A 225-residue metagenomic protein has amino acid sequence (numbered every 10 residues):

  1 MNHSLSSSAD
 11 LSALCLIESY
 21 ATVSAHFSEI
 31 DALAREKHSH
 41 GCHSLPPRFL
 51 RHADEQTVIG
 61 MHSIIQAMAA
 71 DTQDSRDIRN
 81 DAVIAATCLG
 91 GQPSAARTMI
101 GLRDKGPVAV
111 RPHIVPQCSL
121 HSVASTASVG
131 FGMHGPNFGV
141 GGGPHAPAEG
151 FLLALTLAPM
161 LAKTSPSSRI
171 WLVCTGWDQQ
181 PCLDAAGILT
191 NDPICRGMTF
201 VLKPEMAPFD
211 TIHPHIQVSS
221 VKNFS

Functional and structural regions predicted by a protein language model:
M1-V140, P144-A148, T156-S167, W171-S225: Conserved "HGTGT" condensation-loop signature of ketosynthase/thiolase-family condensing enzymes that catalyze
